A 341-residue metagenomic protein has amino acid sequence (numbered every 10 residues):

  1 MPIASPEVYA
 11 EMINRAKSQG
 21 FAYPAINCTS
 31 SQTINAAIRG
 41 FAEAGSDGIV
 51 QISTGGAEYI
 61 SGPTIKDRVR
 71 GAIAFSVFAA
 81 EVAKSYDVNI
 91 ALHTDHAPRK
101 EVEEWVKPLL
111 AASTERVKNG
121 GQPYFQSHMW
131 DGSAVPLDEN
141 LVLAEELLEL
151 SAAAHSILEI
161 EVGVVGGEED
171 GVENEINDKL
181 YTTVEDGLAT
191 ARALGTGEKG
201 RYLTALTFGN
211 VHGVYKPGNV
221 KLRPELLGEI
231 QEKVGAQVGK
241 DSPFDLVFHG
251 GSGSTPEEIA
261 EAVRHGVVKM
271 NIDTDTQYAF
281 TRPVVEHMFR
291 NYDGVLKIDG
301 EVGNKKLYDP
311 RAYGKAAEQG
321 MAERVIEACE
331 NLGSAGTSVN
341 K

Functional and structural regions predicted by a protein language model:
M1-P24: N-terminal amphipathic alpha-helix/helix-capping segment at the start of soluble metabolic enzymes
E7-R15, S31-K66, R70-D87, R99-S242 (+2 more regions): Alpha/beta enzyme core
A25-N27, I49-Q51, A91-H93: Short, conserved beta-strand segments within well-ordered enzyme catalytic domains that often line or immediately flank
I26-N27, S133, I176-K179, K216-N219 (+3 more regions): Glycine- and other small-residue-rich loops at beta-strand/loop junctions that grip anionic moieties
C28, L92-P98, F244-S254: Glycine-rich beta-to-alpha transition loops that act as phosphate-gripper elements at the mouths of alpha/beta enzyme
A83-K84, V211, K216, L226 (+2 more regions): Catalytic-face loop-and-helix region of soluble metabolic enzyme cores
R290-K341: Extended, intrinsically disordered, low-complexity segments
